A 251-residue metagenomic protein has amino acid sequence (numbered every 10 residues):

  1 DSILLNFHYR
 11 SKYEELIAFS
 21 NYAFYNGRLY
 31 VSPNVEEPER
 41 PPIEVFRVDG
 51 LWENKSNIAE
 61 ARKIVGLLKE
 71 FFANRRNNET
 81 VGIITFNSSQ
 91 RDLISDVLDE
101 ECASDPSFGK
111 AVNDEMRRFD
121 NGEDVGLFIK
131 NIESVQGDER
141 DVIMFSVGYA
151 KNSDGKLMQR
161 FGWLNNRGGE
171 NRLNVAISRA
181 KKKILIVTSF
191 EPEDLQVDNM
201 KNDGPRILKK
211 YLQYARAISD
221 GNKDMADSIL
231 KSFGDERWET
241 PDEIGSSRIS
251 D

Functional and structural regions predicted by a protein language model:
D1-I3, N21, C102, D154-D251: Helicase C-terminal subdomain and adjacent C-terminal extension
D1-N34, F86-S88, S178-R179, E193: Conserved coupling/interface region of RecA-like P-loop/ASCE motor cores
N6-R10, N54-A61, I84-N87, K201 (+1 more regions): Conserved phosphate/pyrophosphate-binding and hydrolysis machinery centered on Walker-type P-loop NTPases, extending
R10, S134, A150, E191-P192: Conserved beta-strand elements of beta-rich interaction domains across eukaryotes, especially beta-propellers
S11-E15, F19, A23, F108-R118 (+3 more regions): The feature marks helicase ATPase cores and/or their adjacent C-terminal helical subdomains in SF1/SF2/AAA+ helicases
P33-E39, L195-D198: Short linear, low-complexity motifs centered on an aromatic residue
E37-L185: Core RecA-like ATPase module of SF1/SF2 helicases and allied nucleic-acid translocases
